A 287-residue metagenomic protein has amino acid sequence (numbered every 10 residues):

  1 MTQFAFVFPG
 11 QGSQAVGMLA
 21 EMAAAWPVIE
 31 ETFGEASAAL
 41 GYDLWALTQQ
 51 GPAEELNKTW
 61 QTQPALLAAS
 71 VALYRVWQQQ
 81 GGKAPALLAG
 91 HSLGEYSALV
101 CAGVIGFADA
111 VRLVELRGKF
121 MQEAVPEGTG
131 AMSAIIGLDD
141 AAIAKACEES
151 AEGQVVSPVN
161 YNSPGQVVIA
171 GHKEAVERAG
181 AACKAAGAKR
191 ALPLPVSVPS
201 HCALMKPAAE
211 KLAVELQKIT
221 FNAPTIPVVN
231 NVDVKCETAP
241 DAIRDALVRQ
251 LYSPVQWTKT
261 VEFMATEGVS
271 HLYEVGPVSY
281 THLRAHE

Functional and structural regions predicted by a protein language model:
T2-A89, I169: Helix-rich "cap/lid" substructures immediately adjacent to catalytic or cofactor-binding pockets
Q11-S13, A38-Y42, A102-P254: Alpha/beta catalytic cores of group-transfer enzymes, especially the acyltransferase/condensing modules of polyketide
Q63-A134: Gly/Ser-rich oxyanion-binding loop with an adjacent helix/lid that shapes the negatively charged ligand pocket
K83-A86, K189, S270: Short acidic/polar active-site loop segments enriched in Thr and Asp
P254-V269: A short, acidic, amphipathic alpha-helical segment used as a generic capping/interface helix at domain edges
V269-Y280: Glycine-rich anion-binding loop/nest that anchors nucleotide
T281-E287: Conserved small/polar residues in nucleotide/adenosyl-binding loops
